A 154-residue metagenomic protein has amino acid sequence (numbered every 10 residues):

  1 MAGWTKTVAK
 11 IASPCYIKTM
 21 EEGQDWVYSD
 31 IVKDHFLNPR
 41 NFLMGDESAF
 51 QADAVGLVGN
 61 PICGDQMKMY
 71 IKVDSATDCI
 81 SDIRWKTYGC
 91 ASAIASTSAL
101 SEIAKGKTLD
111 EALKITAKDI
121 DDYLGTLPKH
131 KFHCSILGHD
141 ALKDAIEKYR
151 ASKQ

Functional and structural regions predicted by a protein language model:
A2-E47, V55-G56, K107-Q154: C-terminal binding/interaction regions
D34, N38-I80, R84: Structured beta-strand/loop patches that form or line metal/cofactor-binding pockets in enzymes
I62, K72-I136: Active-site- and interface-proximal helix/loop "cap" or "latch" segments in soluble metabolic and energy-transducing
